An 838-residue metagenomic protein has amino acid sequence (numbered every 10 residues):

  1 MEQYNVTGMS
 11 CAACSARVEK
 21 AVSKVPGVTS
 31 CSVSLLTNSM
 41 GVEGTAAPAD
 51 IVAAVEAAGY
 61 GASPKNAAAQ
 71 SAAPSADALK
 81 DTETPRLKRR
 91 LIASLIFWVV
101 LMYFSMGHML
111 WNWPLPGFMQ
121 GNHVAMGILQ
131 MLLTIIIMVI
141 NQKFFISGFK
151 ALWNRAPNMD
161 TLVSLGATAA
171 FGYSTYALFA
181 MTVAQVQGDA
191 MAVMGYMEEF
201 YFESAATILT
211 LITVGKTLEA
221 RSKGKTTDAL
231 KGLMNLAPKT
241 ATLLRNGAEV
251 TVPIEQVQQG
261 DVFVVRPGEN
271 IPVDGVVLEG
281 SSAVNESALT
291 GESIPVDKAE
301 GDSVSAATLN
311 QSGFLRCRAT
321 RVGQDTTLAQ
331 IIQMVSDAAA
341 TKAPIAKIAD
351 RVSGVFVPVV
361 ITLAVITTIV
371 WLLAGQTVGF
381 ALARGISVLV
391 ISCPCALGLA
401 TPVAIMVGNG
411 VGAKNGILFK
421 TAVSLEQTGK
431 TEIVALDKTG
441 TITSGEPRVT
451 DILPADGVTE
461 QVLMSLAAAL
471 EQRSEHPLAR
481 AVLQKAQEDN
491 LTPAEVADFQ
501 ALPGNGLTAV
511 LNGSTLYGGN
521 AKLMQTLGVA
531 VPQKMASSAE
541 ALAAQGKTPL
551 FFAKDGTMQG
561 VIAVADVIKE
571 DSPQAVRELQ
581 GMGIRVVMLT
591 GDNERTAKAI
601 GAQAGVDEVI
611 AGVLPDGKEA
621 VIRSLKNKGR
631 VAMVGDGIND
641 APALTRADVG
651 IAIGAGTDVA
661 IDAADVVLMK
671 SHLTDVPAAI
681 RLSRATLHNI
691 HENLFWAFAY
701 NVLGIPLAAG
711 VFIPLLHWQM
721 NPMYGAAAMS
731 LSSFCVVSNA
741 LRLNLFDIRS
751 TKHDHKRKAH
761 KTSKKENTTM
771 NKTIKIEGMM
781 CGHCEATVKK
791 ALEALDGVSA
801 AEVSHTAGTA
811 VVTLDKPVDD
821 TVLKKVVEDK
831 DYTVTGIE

Functional and structural regions predicted by a protein language model:
M1-G127, K150, K223, A248-T251 (+3 more regions): Flexible metal-binding regulatory segments at protein termini and peripheral loops
A16, T29, T431, L511-G513 (+3 more regions): Conserved ATP-binding TGD loop and adjacent catalytic N/P-domain core of P-type ATPases
P26-P48, F200, K231-D325, A422-A467 (+2 more regions): Conserved cytosolic catalytic loops of P-type ATPases
R86-T240, R351, H717-P722, A728 (+1 more regions): Transmembrane helix-loop-helix hairpins at the membrane interface
R89, T308, E432-E475, N505-V587 (+2 more regions): ATP-driven catalytic headpiece of P-type ATPases
L110-A125, W153, G172, V411 (+8 more regions): Membrane-embedded alpha-helical bundles of multi-pass transporters
M181-A184, D189-V193, A206-P267, K298 (+6 more regions): Juxtamembrane coupling segments of multi-pass membrane pumps/enzymes
L289, I348, A383, A396-L470 (+4 more regions): Conserved catalytic phosphorylation-site environment of P-type ATPases
